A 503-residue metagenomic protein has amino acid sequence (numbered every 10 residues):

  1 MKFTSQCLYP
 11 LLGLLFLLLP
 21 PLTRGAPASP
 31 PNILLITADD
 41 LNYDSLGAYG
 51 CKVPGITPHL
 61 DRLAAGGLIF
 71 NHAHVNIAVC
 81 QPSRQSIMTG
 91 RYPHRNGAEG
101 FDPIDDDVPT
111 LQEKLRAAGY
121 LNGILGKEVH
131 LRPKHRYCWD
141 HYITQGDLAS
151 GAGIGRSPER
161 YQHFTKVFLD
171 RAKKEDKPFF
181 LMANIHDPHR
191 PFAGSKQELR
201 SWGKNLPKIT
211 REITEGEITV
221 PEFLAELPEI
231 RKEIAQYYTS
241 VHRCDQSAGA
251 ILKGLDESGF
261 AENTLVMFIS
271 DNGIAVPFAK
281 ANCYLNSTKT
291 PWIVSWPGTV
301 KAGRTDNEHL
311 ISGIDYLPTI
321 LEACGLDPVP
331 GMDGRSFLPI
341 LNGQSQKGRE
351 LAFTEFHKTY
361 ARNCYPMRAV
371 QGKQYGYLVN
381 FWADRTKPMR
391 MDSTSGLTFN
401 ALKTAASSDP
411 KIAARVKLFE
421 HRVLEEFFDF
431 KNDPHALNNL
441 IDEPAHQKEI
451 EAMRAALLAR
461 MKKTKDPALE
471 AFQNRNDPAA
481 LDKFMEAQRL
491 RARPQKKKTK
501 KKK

Functional and structural regions predicted by a protein language model:
K2-F3, C7-L8, T23-E426, P434-A455 (+2 more regions): Formylglycine-dependent sulfatase
C7-P21: Bacterial N-terminal signal peptides
K462-K465: Short arginine-rich
Q473: Substrate/cofactor-recognition hotspot
